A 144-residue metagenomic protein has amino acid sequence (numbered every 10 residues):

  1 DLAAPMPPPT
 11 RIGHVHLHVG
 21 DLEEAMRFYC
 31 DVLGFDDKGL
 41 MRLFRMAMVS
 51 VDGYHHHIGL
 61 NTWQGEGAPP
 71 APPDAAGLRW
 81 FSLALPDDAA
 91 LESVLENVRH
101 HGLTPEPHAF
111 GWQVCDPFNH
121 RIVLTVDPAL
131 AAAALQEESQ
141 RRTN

Functional and structural regions predicted by a protein language model:
D1-K38, V51-P107, C115-N144: Glyoxalase I/VOC metalloenzyme domain signal
R45-M48: Beta-rich nucleic-acid/ligand-interaction surfaces
